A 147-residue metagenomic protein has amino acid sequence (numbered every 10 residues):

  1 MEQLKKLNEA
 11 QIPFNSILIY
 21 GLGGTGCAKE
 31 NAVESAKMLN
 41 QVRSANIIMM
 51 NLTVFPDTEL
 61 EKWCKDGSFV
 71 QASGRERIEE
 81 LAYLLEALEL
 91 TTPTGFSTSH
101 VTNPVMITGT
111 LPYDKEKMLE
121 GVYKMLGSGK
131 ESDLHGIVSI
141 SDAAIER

Functional and structural regions predicted by a protein language model:
M1, A28-S35: Charged helix-capping and loop-helix junction motifs
M1-E9, L85: Surface-exposed amphipathic alpha-helices with a cationic face
L7-N31, M50-P56, W63-Q71: Conserved strand-turn element in the central/C-terminal portion of the radical SAM core barrel that lines
K37-R147: Auxiliary Fe-S-binding modules of radical SAM enzymes
